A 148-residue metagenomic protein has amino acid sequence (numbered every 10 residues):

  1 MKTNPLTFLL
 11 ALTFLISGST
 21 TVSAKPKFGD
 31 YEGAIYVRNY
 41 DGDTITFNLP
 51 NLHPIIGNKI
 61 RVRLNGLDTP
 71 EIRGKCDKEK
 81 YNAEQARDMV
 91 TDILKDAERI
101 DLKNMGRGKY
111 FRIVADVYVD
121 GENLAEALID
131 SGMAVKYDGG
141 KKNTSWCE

Functional and structural regions predicted by a protein language model:
K2-P5, L9, L15-E148: Small beta-barrel nucleic-acid-binding modules, primarily SNase/OB-fold domains and secondarily Tudor-like barrels
